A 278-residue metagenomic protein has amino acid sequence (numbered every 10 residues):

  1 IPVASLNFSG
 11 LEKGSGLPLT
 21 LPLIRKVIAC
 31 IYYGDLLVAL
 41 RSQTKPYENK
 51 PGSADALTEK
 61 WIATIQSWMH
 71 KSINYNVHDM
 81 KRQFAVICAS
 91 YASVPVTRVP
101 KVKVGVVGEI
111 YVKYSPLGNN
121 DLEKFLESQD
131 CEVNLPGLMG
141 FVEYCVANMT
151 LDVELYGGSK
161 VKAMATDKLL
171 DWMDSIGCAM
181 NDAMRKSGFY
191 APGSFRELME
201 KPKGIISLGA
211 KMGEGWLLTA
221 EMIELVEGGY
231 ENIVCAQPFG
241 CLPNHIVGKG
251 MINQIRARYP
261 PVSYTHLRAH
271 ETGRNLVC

Functional and structural regions predicted by a protein language model:
I1-R274: An N-terminal assembly and electron-transfer interface module characteristic of large anaerobic redox and radical
L276-C278: Hydrophobic alpha-helical segments, chiefly the membrane-spanning helices and signal/signal-anchor peptides
